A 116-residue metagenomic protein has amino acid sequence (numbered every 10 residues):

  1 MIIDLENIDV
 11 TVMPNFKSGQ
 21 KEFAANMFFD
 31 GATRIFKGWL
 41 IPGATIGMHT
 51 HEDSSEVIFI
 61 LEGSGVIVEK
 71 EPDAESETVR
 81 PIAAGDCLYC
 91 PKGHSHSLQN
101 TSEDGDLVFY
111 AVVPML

Functional and structural regions predicted by a protein language model:
M1-R34, G47, R80: A short, N-terminal "cap"/entry segment at the start of jelly-roll beta-barrel domains of the cupin/DSBH fold
G31-T33, D53, E103-D104: Short strand-connecting beta-turns/loops that link adjacent beta-strands
I35-W39, V57, V79, C87-Y89 (+1 more regions): Conserved hydrophobic/aromatic beta-strand scaffold that supports enzyme active sites
F36-D53: Conserved short histidine dyad/triad with adjacent acidic residue
T45-G47, V66, D86-L88, K92-L98: Histidine-centered metal-chelating micro-motifs
D53-V66, K70-E71: Glycine- and acidic-residue-biased ligand/ion/polar-headgroup-sensing regions
P72-K92: Short acidic-glycine-tyrosine-enriched beta hairpin
A83, K92-L116: Ligand-binding loop in jelly-roll beta-barrel domains
